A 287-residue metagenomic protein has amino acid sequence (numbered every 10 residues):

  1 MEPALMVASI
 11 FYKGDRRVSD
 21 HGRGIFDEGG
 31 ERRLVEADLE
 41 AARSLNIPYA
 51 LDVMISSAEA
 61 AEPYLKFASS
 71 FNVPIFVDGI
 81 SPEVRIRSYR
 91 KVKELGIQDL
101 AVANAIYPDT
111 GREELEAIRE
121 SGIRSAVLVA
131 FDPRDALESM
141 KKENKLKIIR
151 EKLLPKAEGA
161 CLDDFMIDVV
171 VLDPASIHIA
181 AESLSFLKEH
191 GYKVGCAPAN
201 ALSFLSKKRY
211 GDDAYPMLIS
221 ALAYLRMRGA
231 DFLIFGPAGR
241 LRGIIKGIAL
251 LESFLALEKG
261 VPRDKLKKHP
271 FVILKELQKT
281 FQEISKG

Functional and structural regions predicted by a protein language model:
M1, V7-G14, P237-G287: Extended, intrinsically disordered, low-complexity segments
E2-K145: Active-site beta->alpha loop and helix N-cap motifs at the rims of alpha/beta catalytic domains
F11, F26, F67, F71 (+9 more regions): Phenylalanine-focused residue identity feature
V35, S57, G111, D132 (+4 more regions): Serine/threonine-rich low-complexity intrinsically disordered regions
A60-Q98, E151, A181-N200, E252-D264: Alpha-helix-loop-beta-strand connector modules within alpha/beta enzyme cores
I75-G111, E120, Y210-A230, K267-G287: Unusually extended, aromatic-enriched hydrophobic runs near protein termini
R119-G260: Catalytic alpha/beta core domains of metabolic enzymes, predominantly
